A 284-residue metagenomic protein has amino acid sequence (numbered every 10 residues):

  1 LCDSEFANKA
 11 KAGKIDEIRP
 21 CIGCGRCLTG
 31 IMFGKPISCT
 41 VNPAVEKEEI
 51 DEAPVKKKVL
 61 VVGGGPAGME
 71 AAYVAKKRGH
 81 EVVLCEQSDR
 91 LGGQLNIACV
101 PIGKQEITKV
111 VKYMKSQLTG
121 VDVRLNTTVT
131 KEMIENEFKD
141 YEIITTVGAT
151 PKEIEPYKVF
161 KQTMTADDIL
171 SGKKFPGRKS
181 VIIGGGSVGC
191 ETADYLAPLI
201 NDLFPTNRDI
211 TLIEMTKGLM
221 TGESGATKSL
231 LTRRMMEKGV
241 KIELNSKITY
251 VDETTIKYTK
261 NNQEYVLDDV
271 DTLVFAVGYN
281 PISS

Functional and structural regions predicted by a protein language model:
L1-A12, Q117-T127, M235: Repeat-solenoid scaffold signature
L1-V62, P66, E70, V74-V82 (+2 more regions): Flavin-dependent oxidoreductase catalytic cores
V41-V45, L91-G93, I97, K109 (+2 more regions): Membrane-interfacial segments at transmembrane helix termini in multi-pass membrane proteins
N42, N126-T128, A166, N245 (+1 more regions): Conserved beta-strand termini and adjacent loop/short-helix elements that scaffold enzyme active sites in alpha/beta
D51-E52, S171-K173, R234, I248 (+1 more regions): Replace "in large, NTP-powered and nucleic-acid-processing enzymes" with "in large, NTP-powered factors and other
K56-L91, L125-N136, V147-E223, T259-S284: Rossmann-like dinucleotide/flavin-binding elements
E81-G120, A193-S246: Rossmann-like dinucleotide-binding cores of NAD(P)H-dependent redox enzymes
K112-T150, T249-T254: Feature captures the FAD/FMN-dependent oxidoreductase FAD-binding
